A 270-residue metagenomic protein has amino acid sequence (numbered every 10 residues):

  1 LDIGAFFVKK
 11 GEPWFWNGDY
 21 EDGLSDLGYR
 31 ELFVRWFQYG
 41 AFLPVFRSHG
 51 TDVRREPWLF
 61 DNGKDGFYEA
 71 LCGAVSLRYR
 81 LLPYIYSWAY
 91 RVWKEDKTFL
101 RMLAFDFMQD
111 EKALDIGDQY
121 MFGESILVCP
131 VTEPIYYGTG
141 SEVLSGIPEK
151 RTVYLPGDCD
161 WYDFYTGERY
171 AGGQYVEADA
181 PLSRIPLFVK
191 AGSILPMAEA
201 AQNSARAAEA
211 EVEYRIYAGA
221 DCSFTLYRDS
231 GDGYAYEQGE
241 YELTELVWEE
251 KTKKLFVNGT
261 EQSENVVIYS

Functional and structural regions predicted by a protein language model:
L1-S183: Catalytic-domain carbohydrate-binding cleft regions of carbohydrate-active enzymes
R184-S270: Accessory, solvent-exposed terminal regions and/or long lumenal/extracellular loops of proteins
